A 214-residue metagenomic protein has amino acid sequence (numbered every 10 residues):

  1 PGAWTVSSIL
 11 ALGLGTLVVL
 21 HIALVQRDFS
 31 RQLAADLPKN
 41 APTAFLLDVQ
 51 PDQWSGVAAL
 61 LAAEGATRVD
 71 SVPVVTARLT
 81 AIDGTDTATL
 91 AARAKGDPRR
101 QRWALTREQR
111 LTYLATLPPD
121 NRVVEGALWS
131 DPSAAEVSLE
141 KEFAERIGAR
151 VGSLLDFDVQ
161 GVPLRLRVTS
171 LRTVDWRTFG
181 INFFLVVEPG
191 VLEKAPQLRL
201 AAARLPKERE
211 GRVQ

Functional and structural regions predicted by a protein language model:
P1-Q214: Alpha-helical transmembrane segments of bacterial inner-membrane membrane proteins
